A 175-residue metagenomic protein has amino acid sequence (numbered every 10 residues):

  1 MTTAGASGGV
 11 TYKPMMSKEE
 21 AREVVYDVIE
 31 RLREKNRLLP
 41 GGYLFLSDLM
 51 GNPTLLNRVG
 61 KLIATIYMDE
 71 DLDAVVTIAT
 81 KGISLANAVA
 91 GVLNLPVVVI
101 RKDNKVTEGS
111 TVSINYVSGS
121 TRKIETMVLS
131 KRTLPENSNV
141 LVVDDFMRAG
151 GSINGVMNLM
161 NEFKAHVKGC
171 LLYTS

Functional and structural regions predicted by a protein language model:
T2-T3, S7-D71: Active-site-facing substrate-recognition patch
L72-A79: Short glycine-rich phosphate-binding loop at a beta-alpha junction
D73, S138, K168: Conserved acidic residues
A79-L85, A149: Gly/Ser/Thr-rich loops at beta-strand to alpha-helix junctions that form or flank small-molecule/cofactor-binding
S84-L93: Short Gly/Thr/Asp-enriched flexible loops that form oxyanion-binding sites at enzyme active sites
L95-L141: Short, glycine/charge-rich flexible loops or terminal/linker lids adjacent to PRPP-binding catalytic cores
D144, A149-E162: Active-site/ligand-binding-proximal alpha/beta "capping" segment
Y173-T174: Conserved small/polar residues in nucleotide/adenosyl-binding loops
